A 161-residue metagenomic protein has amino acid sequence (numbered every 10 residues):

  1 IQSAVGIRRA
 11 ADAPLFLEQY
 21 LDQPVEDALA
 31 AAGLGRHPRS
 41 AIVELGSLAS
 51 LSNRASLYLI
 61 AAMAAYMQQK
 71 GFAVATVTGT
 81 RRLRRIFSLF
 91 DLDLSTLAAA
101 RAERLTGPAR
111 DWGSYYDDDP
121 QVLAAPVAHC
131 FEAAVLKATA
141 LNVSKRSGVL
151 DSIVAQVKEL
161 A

Functional and structural regions predicted by a protein language model:
I1-S40, S95, V122, A128-F131 (+1 more regions): A conserved beta-strand-loop-helix scaffold within acyl/acetyltransferase catalytic domains
V5-R8, R85, L89-V127: Active-site/acyl-donor-binding loops of N-acyltransferases
L17-G107: Acyl-donor binding region in acyl/amide transferases
R36, Y116, R146-G148: Glycine-rich, flexible loop segments associated with nucleotide phosphate handling
K70-A73, A140-A161: Short, cationic low-complexity segments
G71, D93, W112-S114, F131 (+1 more regions): Alpha-helix boundary/capping detector
D118-K145: C-terminal helix-cap and adjacent tail motif
